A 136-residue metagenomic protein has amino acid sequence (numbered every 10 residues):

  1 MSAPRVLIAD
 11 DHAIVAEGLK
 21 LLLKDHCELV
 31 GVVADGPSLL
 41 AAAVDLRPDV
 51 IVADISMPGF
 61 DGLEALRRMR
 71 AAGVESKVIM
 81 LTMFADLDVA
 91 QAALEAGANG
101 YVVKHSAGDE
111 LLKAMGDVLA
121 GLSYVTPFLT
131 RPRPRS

Functional and structural regions predicted by a protein language model:
S2-I14, L19-K20: Conserved acidic segment of CheY-like receiver
A9-D10, V33, I51: Conserved sequence signature across two-component system core domains
C27-A34, A42: Short hydrophobic/Thr-rich beta-strand motif most characteristic of the beta2 strand and flanking loop of CheY-like
D35-S38, P58-E64, A85: Acidic catalytic/metal-coordinating carboxylates
A41, L63-E75: Short amphipathic alpha-helix used as the core "switch/output" element in two-component signaling
L46-V52: Active-site beta3 strand of CheY-like receiver
D54, T82: Active-site residues of response regulator receiver
D88-E95, G100-S136: Short, flexible helix-to-coil linker/hinge segments that flank and couple to helix-turn-helix
